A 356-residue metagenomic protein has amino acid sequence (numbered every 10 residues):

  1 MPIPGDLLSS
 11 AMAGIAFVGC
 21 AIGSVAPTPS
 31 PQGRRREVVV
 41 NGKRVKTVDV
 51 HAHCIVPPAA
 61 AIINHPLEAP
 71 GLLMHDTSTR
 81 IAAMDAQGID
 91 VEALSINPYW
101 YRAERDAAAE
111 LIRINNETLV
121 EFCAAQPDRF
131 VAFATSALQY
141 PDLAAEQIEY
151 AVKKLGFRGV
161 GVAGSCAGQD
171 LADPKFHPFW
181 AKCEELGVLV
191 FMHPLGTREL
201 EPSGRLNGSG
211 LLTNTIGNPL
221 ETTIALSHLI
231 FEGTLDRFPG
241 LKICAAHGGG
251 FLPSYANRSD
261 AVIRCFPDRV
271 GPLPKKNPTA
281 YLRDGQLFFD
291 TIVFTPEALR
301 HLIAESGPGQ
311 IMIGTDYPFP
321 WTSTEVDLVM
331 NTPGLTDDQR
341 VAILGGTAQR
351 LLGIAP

Functional and structural regions predicted by a protein language model:
P2-K46, P58-N64, E68-V91, E117-A125 (+7 more regions): Mid-to-C-terminal alpha-helical segments outside catalytic/metal-binding sites
A11, A16-A21, R44, H53-H75 (+4 more regions): Active-site gating loops and adjacent loop-to-helix segments of metal-dependent hydrolytic enzymes
V40-G42, E184, R237, Y281 (+1 more regions): Short, flexible hinge/linker loops that cap or flank conserved catalytic cores
V48-A52, E92-L94, V131-T135, V160-V162 (+4 more regions): Hydrophobic faces of well-ordered beta-strands that scaffold small-molecule active sites in alpha/beta enzyme cores
H53, L195-G196, I230, G249 (+1 more regions): Catalytic metal-binding/acid-base residues of hydrolase active sites
D90-G233: Active-site gating/metal-coordination segments in enzymes
P127-A132, F157-R158, P239, Y281-G285 (+1 more regions): Short, surface-exposed connector motifs at secondary-structure boundaries
I230-A280: Aromatic-lined glycan-binding groove of carbohydrate-active enzymes
